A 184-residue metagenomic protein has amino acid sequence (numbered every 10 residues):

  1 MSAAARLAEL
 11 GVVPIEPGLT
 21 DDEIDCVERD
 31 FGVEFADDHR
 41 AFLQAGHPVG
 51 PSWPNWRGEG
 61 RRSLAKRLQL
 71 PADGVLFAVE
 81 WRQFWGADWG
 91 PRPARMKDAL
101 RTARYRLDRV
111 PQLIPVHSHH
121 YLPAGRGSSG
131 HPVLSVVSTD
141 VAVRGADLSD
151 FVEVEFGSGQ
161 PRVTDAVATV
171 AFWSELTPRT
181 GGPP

Functional and structural regions predicted by a protein language model:
M1-D108, I114, S118: A surface-exposed partner-binding patch
P48, G125-G127: Short, solvent-exposed polar/charged micro-motifs at secondary-structure junctions
P91, P183-P184: Extended, compositionally biased alpha-helical segments that mediate assembly or anchoring
Y105-D108, L113, L176-P183: Short flexible/disordered coil segments
R109-P115, G125, G145-D150: Active-site-flanking ligand-binding surface segments in enzyme catalytic domains
S128-G182: Glycine-rich, aromatic-bearing surface loops/beta-hairpins
